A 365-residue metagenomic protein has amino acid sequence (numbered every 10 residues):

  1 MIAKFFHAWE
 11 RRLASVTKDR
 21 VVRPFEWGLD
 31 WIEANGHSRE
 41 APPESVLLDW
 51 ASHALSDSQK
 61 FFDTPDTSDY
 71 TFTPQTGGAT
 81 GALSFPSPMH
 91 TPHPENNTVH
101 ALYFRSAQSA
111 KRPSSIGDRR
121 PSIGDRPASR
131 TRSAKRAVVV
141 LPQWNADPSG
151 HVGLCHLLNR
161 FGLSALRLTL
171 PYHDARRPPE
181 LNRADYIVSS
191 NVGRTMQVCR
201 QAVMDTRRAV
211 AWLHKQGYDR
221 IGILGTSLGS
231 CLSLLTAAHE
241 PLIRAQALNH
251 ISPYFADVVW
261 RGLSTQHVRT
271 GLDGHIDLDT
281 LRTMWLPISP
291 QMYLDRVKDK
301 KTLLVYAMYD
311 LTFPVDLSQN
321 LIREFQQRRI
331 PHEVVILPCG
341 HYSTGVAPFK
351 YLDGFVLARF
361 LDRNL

Functional and structural regions predicted by a protein language model:
M1-F85, I116, S129-T131: N-terminal targeting or regulatory segments adjacent to alpha/beta-hydrolase or S9 domains
P94-V99, R105-R112, R126-A137, V297-K298: Proline/glycine-enriched tight loop/beta-turn segments at coil->beta junctions that connect or precede beta-strands
V140-R200: Cap/lid segment of the alpha/beta-hydrolase catalytic domain
H214-S227: Alpha/beta-hydrolase fold nucleophile elbow
G225-L235: Glycine-rich nucleophile elbow surrounding the catalytic serine of serine-hydrolase chemistry
L234-T280: Hydrolase active-site cap/lid region
R261-L317, R323: The feature captures the conserved acid-bearing segment of alpha/beta-hydrolase catalytic domains
Q319-L365: C-terminal catalytic histidine-bearing segment of alpha/beta-hydrolase fold enzymes
